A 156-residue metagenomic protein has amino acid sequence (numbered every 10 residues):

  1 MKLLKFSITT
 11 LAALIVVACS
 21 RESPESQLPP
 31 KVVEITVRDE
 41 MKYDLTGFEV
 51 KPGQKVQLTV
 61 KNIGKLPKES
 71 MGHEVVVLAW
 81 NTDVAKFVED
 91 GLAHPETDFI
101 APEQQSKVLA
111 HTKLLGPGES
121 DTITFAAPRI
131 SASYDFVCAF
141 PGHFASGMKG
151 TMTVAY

Functional and structural regions predicted by a protein language model:
M1-I8: Bacterial N-terminal signal peptides that target proteins for export
V16-A18: C-terminal motif of bacterial Sec signal peptides marking the signal peptidase cleavage site
S20-E22: Bacterial signal peptide processing site
L28-V56: N-terminal edge beta-strand
P29, M71, S146-K149: Extracellular and select intracellular beta-sandwich modules with Ser/Thr-enriched, small-residue motifs on
K61, K107-Y156: Extracellular/periplasmic metallocenter environments
G64-K68: Extended, low-complexity, turn-rich repeat/linker tracts enriched in Gly/Pro/Ser/Thr and Asp/Glu that occur
H73-Q105: The feature marks short-to-medium sequence segments in extracytoplasmic or secretory-pathway proteins
